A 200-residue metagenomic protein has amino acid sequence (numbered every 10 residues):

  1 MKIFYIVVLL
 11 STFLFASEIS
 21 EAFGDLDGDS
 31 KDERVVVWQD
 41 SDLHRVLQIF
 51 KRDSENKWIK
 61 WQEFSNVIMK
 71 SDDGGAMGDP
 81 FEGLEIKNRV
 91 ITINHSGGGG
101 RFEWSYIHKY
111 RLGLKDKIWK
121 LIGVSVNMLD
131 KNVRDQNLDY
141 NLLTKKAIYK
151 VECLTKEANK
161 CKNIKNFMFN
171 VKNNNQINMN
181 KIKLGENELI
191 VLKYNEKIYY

Functional and structural regions predicted by a protein language model:
I3-F15: Sec-dependent N-terminal signal peptides
S17-L26, G74-R89: Beta-propeller blade termini
L26-Q39, E85-H95: Acidic/hydrophobic-patterned starts of short beta strands in beta-sheet-rich repeat architectures
K31, H44-V46, D79, F102-I107: Short, surface-exposed coil-to-beta transition loops
Q39-L43, G98-R101: Short glycine/acidic-enriched loop and turn motifs that connect beta-strands
H44-E63, K109-L114: Beta-propeller blade repeat segments, especially FG-GAP/WD-type strand-to-loop junctions in 6- to 7-bladed propeller
E55-D79, I177-N178, L189-I190: Blade-edge motifs of beta-propeller repeat domains
N88-Y200: Acidic, small-residue rich beta-repeat scaffolds with periodic aromatic anchors
